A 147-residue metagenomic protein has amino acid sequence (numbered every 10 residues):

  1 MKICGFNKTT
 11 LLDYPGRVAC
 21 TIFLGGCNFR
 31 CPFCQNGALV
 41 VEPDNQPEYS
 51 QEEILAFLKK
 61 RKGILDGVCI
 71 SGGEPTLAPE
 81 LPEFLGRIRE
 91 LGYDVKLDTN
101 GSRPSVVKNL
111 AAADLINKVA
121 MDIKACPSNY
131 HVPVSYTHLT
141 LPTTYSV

Functional and structural regions predicted by a protein language model:
M1-V18: Short, charged low-complexity linear segments at domain edges
G16-Y49, S146: Canonical Radical SAM [4Fe-4S] cluster-binding loop centered on the CxxxCxxC motif and its immediate flanking residues
T21-F23, C69, K96: Short aromatic/hydrophobic contact patches that present stacked aromatics for nucleic-acid/ligand binding
G37-V68: Conserved alpha-helical substructure of the radical SAM core
L55-G67, T76-L139: Conserved AdoMet/S-adenosylmethionine-binding subsite of the radical SAM
G72: Short glycine-centered, acidic/aromatic-flanked micro-motifs in structured strand/loop junctions that mark active-site
H138-V147: Single conserved hydrophobic/aromatic residue that forms the stacking wall/gate of nucleotide- or nucleobase-binding
